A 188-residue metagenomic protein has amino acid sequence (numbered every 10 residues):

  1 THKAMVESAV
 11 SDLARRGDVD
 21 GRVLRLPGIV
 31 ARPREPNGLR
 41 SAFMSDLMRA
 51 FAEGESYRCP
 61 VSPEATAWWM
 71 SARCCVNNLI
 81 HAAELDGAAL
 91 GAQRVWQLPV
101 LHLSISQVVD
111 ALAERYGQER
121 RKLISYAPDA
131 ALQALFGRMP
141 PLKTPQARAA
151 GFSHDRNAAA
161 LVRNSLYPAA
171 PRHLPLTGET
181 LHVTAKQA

Functional and structural regions predicted by a protein language model:
T1-R22, F51-A52: Active-site Tyr-X1-5-Lys
G17-A42: Flexible, glycine-rich beta-alpha linker
I29, S45-P60, G117-S125: A short C-terminal helix-loop "cap" of Rossmann-like NAD(P)-dependent dehydrogenase/epimerase domains
M44-R58, A65-V95: Alpha-helical substrate-binding/gating segment
M48-F51, L79-A83, L112, T144 (+1 more regions): Hydrophobic "lid"/C-terminal helical patch of Rossmann-like NAD(P)-dependent dehydrogenase/epimerase domains
C75-L79, L98, V108, A147 (+1 more regions): Non-catalytic, hydrophobic alpha-helical segments
N78, A82-L135, L174-T177: Mid/C-terminal beta-alpha module of Rossmann-like enzyme folds, strongest in SDR-family dehydrogenases/epimerases
Y126, M139-A149, R156-A188: Amphipathic terminal alpha-helices
